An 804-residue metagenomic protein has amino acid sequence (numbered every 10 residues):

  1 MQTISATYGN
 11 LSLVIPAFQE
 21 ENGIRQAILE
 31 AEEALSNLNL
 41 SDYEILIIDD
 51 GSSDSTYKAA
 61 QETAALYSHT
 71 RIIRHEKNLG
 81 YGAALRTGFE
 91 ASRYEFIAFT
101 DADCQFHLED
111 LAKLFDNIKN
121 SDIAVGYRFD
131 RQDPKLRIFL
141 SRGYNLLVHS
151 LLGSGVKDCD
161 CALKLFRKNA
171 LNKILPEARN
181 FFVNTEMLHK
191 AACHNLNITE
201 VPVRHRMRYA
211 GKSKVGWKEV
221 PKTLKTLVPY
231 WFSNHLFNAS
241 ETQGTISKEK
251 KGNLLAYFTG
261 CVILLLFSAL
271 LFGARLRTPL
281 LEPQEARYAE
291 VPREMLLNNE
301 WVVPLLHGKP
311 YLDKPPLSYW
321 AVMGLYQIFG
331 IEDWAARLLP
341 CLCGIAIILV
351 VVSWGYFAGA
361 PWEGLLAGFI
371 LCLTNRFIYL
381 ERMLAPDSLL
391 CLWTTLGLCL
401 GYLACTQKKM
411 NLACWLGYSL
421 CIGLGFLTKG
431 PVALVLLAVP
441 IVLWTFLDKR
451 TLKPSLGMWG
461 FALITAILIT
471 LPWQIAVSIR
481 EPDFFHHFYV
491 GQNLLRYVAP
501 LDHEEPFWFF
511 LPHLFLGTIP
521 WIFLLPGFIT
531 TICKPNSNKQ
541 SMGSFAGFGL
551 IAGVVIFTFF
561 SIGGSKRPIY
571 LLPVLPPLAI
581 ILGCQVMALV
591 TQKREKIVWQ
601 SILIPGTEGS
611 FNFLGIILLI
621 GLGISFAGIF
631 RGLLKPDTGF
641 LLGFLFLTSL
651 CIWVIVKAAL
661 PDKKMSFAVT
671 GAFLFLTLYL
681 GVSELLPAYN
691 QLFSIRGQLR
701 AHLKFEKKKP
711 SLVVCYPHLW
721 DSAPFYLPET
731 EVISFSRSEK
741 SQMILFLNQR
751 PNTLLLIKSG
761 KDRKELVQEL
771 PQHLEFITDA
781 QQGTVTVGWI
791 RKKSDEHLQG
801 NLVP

Functional and structural regions predicted by a protein language model:
M1-E33, L40: N-proximal low-complexity "stem/linker" segments adjacent to membrane-targeting elements
M1-G9, G153, P176-F258: Hydrophobic helical membrane-anchoring modules
N39-S52, I73-H75: Short beta-strand/loop segment that forms part of the nucleotide-sugar
L46, Y57-A91: Conserved donor nucleotide-binding strand/loop of the catalytic core
D49-K58, C104: A conserved acidic beta->alpha catalytic loop
H75-A91, F96, Q105-F181, R208-T226: Acceptor/aglycone-binding surface of glycosyltransferases and processive sugar-polymer synthases
K250-W599, P724: Membrane-integral, polyisoprenol-dependent glycosyltransferases of the GT-C/oligosaccharyltransferase superfamily
Y257, L416, T531-P804: Membrane-embedded architecture of ER/inner-membrane glycosylation machinery
